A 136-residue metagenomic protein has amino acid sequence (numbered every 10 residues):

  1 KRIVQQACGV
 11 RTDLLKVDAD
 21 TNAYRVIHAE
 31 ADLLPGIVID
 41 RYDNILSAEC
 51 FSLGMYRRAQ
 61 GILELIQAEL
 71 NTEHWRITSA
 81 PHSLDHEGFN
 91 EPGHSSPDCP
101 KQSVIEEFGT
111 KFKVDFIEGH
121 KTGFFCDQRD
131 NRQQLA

Functional and structural regions predicted by a protein language model:
K1-A136: RNA-binding accessory domains that recognize and position tRNA/RNA substrates
